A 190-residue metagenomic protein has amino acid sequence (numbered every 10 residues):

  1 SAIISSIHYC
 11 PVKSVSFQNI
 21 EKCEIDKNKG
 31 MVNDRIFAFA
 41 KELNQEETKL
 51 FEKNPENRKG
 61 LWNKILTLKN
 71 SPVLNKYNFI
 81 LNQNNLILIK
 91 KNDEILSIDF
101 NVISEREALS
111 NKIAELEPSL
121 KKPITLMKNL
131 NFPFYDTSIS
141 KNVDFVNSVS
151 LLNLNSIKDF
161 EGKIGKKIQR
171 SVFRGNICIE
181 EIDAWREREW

Functional and structural regions predicted by a protein language model:
S1-E187: Electropositive, beta-rich accessory/interaction domains or terminal extensions that provide binding surfaces
W190: Acidic/His-leaning functional-site neighborhoods
